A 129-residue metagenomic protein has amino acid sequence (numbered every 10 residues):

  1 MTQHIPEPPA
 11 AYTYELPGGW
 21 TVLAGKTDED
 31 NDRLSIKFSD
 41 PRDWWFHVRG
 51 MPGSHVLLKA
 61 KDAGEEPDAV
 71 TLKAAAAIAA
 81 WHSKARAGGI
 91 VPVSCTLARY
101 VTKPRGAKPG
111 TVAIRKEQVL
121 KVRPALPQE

Functional and structural regions predicted by a protein language model:
T2-E129: Duplex nucleic acid-engaging cores and interfaces of nucleic-acid transaction enzymes
